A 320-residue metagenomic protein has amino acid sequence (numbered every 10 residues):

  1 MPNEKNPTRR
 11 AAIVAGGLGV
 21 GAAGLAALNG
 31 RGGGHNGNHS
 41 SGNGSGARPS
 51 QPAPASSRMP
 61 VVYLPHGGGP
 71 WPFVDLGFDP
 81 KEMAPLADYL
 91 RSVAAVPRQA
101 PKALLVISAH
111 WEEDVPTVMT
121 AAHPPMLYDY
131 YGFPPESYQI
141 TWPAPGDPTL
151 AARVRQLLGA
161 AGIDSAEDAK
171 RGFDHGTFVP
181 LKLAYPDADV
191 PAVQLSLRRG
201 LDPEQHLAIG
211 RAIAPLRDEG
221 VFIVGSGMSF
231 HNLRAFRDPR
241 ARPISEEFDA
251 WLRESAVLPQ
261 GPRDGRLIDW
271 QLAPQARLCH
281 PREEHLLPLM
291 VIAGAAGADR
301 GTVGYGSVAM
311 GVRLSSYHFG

Functional and structural regions predicted by a protein language model:
P2-V20: N-terminal secretory signal peptides and thylakoid transit peptides that target proteins across membranes
A23-G37, A47: Bacterial Sec-dependent signal peptides at the C-terminal "C-region" and cleavage site
N36, N43-A161, S165: A short aromatic-anchored loop/beta-hairpin motif
P60-P65, A103-S108, L195, L216-S229 (+1 more regions): Beta-strand elements within well-structured catalytic alpha/beta cores of enzymes that handle phosphate/sulfate esters
E82-A94, E204-E219: Long, well-ordered alpha-helical scaffolding segments within enzyme catalytic domains, especially pronounced
S137-P145, E167, S196-P203, A276: Flexible, glycine/proline-enriched loop segments at strand-loop-helix junctions that form or flank small-ligand binding
L150-Q205: Internal, conserved structured core segments that host functional sites
R153-Q156, A160, V190-P191, R199-L201 (+3 more regions): Surface-exposed, charge/polar-rich loops and edge strands
